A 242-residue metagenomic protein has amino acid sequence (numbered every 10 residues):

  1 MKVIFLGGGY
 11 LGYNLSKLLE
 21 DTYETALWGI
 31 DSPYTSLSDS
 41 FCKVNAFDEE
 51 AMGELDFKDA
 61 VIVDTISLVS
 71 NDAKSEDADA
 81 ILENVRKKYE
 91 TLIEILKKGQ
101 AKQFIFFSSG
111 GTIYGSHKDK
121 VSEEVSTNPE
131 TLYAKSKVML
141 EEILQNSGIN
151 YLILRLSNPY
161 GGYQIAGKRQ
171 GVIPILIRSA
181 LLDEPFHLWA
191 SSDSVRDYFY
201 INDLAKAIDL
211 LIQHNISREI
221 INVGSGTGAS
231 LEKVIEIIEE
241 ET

Functional and structural regions predicted by a protein language model:
M1-K58: N-terminal Rossmann/SDR dinucleotide-binding element
I30, T65, F104-G110, L154-L156: SDR active-site strand-loop-helix element
A46-K87: NAD(P)H-binding glycine-rich loop region in Rossmannoid oxidoreductase-like domains and their noncatalytic homologs
K74, Y151-L152, L156-P159, I175-F199 (+1 more regions): A conserved pocket-lining segment of Rossmann-fold NAD(P)-dependent short-chain dehydrogenase/reductase
E90-L132: Conserved Rossmann-fold NAD(P)-dependent oxidoreductase catalytic core, especially the SDR/UDP-sugar
I113-Y114, N128-L132, R155-G171: Flexible, glycine-rich beta-alpha linker
N128-L152, S157, L181: Active-site Tyr-X1-5-Lys
E184, L188-T242: C-terminal substrate-binding subdomain of Rossmann-fold SDR/epimerase-dehydratase oxidoreductases
